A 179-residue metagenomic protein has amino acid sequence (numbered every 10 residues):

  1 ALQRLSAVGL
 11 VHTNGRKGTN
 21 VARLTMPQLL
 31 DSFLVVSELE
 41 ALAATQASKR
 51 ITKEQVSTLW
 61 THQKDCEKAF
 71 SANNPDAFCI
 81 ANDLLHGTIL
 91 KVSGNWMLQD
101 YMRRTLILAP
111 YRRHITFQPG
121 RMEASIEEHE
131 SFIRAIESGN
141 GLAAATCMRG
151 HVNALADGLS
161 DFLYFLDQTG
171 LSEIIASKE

Functional and structural regions predicted by a protein language model:
A1-T45, K49, S160-E179: Short linear motifs at protein or domain termini
A7-H12, T105-I107, R121-E123: Mobile beta-alpha loop/short-helix "lid" or hinge segments that flank ligand
R16, L39, T61, A124-E127: Alpha-helix N-cap/N′ positions at the starts of helices
K17, L24, A47, F70 (+2 more regions): Short amphipathic alpha-helical segments at helix-loop
Q28, S32, K53-H114, E127-R134 (+1 more regions): Conserved amphipathic alpha-helical segments that form helical-bundle/coiled-coil interaction surfaces
S48-K49, G94, Q118-P119: Short helix-capping/hinge motifs at transmembrane helix termini and TM-loop junctions
R121-E179: C-terminal regulatory/effector modules of DNA-binding transcriptional regulators
